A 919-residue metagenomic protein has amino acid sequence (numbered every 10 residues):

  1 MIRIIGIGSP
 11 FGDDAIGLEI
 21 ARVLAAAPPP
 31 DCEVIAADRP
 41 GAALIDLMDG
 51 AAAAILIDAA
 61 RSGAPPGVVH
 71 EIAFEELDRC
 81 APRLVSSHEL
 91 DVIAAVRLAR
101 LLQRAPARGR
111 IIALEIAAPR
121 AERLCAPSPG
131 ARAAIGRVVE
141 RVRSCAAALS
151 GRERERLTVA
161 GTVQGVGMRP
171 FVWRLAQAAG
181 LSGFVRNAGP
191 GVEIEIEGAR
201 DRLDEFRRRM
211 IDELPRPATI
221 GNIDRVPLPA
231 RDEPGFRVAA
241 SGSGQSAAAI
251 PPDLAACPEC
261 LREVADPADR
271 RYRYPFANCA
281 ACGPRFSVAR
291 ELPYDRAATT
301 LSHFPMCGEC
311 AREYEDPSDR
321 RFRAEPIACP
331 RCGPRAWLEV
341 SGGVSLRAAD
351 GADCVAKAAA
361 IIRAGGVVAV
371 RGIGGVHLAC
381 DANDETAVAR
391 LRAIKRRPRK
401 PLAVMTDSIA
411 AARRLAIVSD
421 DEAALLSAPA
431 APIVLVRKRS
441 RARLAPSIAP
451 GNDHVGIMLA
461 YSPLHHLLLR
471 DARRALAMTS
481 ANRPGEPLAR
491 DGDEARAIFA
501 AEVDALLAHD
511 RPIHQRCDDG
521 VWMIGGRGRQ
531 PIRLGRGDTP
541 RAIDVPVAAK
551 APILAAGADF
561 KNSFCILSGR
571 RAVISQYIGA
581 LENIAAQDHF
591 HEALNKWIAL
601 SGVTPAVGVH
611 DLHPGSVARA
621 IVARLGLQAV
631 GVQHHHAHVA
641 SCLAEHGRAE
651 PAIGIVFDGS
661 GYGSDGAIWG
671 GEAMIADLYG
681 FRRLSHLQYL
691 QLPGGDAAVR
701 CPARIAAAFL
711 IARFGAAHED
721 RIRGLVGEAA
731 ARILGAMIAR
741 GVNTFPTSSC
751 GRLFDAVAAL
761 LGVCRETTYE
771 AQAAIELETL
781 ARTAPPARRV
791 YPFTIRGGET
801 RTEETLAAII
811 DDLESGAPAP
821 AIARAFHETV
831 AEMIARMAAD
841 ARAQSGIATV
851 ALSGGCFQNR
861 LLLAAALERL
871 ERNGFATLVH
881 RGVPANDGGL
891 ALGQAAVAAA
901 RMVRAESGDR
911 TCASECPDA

Functional and structural regions predicted by a protein language model:
M1-I116, C125-G136, A148: N-terminal catalytic or cofactor-binding beta/alpha core of small enzyme domains
A43-D46, R413-V418, L467, L488-D493 (+4 more regions): Conserved phosphate-binding catalytic cores of ATP/NTP-utilizing and phosphoryl-transfer enzymes
S150-P326, P330-W337: Intrinsically disordered, low-complexity, mixed-charge
E213, E313, A472-V547, V742 (+1 more regions): Internal gly/pro-rich beta-alpha loop/helix module that stabilizes soluble enzyme cofactors or their anionic handles
P227, G375-K438: A phosphate-binding glycine/aspartate-rich beta-alpha loop in the early core of alpha/beta enzymes
G333-R335, A558-K596, A708-I847, L861-E868: A contiguous, well-structured pocket-lining segment that forms one wall/lid of small-molecule binding clefts in soluble
L627-H638, A848-S853, R860, A866-L890: Conserved phosphate-binding/catalytic loops in two-lobed NTP-binding clefts
H636-F657, G661-G663, P702-I711, L878-A919: Glycine-rich phosphate-binding/hydrolytic loop that grips phosphoryl groups
